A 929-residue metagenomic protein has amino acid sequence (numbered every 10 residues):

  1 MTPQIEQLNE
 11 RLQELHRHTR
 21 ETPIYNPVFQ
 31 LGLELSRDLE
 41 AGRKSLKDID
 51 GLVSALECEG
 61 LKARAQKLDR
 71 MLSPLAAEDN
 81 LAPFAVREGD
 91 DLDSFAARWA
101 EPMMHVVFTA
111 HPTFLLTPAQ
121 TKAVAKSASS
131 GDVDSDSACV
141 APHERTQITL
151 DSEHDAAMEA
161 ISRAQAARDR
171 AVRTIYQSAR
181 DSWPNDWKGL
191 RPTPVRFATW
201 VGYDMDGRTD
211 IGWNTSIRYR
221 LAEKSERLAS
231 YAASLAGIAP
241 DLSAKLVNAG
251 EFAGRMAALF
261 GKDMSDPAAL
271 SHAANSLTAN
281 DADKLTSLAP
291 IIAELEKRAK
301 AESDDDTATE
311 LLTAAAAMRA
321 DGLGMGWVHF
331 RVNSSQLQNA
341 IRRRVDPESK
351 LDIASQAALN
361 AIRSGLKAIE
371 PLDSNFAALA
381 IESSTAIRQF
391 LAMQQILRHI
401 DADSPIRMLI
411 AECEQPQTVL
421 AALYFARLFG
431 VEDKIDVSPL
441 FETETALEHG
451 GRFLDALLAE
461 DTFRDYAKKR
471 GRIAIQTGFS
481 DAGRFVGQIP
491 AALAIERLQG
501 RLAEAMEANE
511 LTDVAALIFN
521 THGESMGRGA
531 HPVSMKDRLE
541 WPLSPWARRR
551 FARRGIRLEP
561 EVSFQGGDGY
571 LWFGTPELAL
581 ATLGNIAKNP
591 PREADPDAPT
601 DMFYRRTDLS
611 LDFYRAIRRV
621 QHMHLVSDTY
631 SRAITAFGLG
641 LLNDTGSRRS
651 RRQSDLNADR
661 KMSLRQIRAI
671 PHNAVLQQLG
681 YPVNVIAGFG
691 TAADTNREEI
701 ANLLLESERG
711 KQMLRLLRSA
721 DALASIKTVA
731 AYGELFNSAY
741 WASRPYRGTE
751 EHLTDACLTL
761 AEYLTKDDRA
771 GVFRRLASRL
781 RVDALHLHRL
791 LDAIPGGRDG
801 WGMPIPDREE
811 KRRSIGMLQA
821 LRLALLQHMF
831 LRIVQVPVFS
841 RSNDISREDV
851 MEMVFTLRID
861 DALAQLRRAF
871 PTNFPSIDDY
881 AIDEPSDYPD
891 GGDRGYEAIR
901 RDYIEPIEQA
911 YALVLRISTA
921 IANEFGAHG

Functional and structural regions predicted by a protein language model:
M1-A85, T193, R319, G324 (+13 more regions): Acidic, glycine-enriched catalytic cores built around paired aspartates
M1-P192, N214-D283, V328-R331, E382: Extended, highly charged
S182, V195-T215, E251-F429: Structured, charged N-terminal subsegments at the starts of enzyme catalytic cores and at intra-chain domain/subunit
N185-G189, R398-S404, A426-I435, L457-R470 (+3 more regions): Secondary-structure transition/capping motifs at alpha-helix termini and the adjoining loop/turn into the next element
A198, G202, F330, A411-C413 (+3 more regions): Active-site beta-loop-alpha junctions enriched in small/polar residues
S216-R218, N333-S335, R342-R344, A422-R427 (+3 more regions): Short secondary-structure boundary/capping segments
V328, I406-I410, D433-F441, I473-T477 (+1 more regions): Hydrophobic faces of well-ordered beta-strands that scaffold small-molecule active sites in alpha/beta enzyme cores
A426-R427, I435-A446, D455-L458, R472 (+3 more regions): Long beta-strand-rich cores associated with HINT superfamily self-processing modules
